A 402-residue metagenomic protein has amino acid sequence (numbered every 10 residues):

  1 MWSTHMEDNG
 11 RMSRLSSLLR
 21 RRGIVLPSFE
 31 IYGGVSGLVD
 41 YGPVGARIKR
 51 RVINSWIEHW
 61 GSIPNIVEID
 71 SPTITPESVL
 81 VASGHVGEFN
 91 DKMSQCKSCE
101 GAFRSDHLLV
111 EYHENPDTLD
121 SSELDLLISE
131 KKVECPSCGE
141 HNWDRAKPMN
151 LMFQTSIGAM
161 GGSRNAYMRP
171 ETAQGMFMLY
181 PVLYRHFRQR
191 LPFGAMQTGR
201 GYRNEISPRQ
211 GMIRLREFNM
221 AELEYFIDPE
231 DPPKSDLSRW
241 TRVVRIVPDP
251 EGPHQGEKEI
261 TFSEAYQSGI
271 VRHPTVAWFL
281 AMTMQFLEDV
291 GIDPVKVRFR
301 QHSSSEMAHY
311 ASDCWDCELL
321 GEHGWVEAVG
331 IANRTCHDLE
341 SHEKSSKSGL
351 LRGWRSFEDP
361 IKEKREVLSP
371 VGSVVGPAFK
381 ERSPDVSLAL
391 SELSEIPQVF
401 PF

Functional and structural regions predicted by a protein language model:
W2-F402: TRNA-recognition modules of translation machinery and tRNA-sensing kinases, especially anticodon-binding
